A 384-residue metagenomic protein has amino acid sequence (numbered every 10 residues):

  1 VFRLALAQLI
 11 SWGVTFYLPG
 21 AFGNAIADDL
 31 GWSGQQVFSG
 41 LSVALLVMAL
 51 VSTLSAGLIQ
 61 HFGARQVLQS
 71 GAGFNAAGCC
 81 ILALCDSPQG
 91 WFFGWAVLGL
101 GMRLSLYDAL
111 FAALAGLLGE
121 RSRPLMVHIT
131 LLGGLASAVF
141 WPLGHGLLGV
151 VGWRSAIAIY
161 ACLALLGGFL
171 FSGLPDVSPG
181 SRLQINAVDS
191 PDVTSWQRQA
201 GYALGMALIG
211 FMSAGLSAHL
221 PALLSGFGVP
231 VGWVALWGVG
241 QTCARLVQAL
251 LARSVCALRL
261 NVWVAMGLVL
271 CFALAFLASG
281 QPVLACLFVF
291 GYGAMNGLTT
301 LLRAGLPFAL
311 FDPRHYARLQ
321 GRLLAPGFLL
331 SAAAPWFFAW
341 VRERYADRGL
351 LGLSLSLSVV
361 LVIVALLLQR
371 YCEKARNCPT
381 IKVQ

Functional and structural regions predicted by a protein language model:
F2-G34, S52-S55, W141, L216-P221: Extracytoplasmic
P19-G23, S195-A249: Extracytoplasmic gate region of multi-pass secondary transporters
L50-P88: Conserved MFS/SLC helix-loop-helix module at the cytosolic interface between two early adjacent transmembrane helices
V51-G63, A244-A257, R342-E343: Helix-to-loop junctions at the C-terminal end of transmembrane segments in multipass secondary transporters
L104-L118, L298-F311: Intracellular juxtamembrane helix-capping segments at the cytosolic ends of symmetry-related transmembrane helices
S155-G173, L351-L367: Symmetry-related core transmembrane helices of the 12-TM Major Facilitator Superfamily/SLC fold
G238-Q241, C256-L306: C-terminal transmembrane helical hairpin of 12-TM major facilitator-type secondary transporters
L310-R344: A late C-terminal transmembrane helix in Major Facilitator Superfamily
